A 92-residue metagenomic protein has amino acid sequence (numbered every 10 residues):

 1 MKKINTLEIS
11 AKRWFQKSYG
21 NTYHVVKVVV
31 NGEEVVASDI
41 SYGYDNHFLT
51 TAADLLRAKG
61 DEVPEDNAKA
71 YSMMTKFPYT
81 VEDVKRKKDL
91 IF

Functional and structural regions predicted by a protein language model:
M1-F92: Catalytic phosphate/metal-binding cores of nucleic-acid and nucleotide-processing enzymes, i.e., regions that mediate
